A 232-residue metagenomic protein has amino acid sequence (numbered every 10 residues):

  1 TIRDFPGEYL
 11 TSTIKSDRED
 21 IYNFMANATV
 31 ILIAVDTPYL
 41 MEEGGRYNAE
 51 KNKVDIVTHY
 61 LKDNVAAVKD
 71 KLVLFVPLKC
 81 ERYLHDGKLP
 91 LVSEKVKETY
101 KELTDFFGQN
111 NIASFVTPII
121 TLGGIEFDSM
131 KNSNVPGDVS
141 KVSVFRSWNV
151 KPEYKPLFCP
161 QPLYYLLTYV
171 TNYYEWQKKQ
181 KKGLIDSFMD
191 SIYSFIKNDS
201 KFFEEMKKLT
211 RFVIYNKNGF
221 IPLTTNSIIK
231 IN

Functional and structural regions predicted by a protein language model:
T1-R18: Switch II (G3) loop of P-loop NTPases
E19-N111: Conserved C-terminal guanine-recognition region of P-loop GTPase G domains, centered on the G4
L40-E43, D128, Y174, K178: Short linear functional motifs in flexible/disordered or boundary regions
Y60-K71, E102-S114, Y165, Y169 (+1 more regions): A structural motif corresponding to the C-terminal end of an alpha-helix and its immediate exit/capping segment
L74, R82-Y169: Canonical P-loop GTPase G-domain recognition
V142-N232: C-terminal accessory extensions appended to soluble enzyme cores
